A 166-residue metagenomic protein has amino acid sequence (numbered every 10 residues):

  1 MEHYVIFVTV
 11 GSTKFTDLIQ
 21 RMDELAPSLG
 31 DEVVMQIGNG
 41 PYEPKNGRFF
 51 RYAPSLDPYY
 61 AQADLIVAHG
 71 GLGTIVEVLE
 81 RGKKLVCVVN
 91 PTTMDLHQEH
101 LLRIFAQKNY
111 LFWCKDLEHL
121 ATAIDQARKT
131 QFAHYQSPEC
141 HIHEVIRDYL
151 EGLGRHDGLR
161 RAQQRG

Functional and structural regions predicted by a protein language model:
M1-Q62: Donor-nucleotide binding loops and adjacent catalytic segments primarily of GT-B fold Leloir glycosyltransferases
T13, R51-P58, H69, T92 (+3 more regions): Residues at secondary-structure transition points
V33, L85, F112-W113: Hydrophobic beta-strand scaffold residues
P44-N46, Y60-A61, D95-R103, A123: Short, charged, surface-exposed secondary-structure boundary motifs
R48-Y52, L111-L120: Short acidic-hydrophobic, aromatic-tinged amphipathic segments that line or gate anion-handling sites
Y59-L96: A donor-sugar binding/catalytic signature common to diverse glycosyltransferases and related nucleotide-sugar
N90-W113: Active-site-proximal loop->helix
Q126-G166: C-terminal amphipathic helix plus adjacent low-complexity, charged tail appended to glycosyltransferase catalytic
